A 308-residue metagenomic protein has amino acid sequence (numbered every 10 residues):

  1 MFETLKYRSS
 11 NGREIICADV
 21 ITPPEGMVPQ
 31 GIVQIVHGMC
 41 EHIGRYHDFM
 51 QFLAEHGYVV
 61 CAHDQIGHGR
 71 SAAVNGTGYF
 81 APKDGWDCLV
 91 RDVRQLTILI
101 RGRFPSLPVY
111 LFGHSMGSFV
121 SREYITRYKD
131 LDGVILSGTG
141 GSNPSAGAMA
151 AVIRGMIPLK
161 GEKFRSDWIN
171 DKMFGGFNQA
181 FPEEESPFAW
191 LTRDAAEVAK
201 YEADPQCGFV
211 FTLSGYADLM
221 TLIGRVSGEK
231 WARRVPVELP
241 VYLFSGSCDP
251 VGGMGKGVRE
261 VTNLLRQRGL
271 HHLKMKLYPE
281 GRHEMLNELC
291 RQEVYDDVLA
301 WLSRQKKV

Functional and structural regions predicted by a protein language model:
M1-E25: N-terminal cap/lid segment of alpha/beta-hydrolase-fold proteins
V33, H37-E41, S115, S247-C248: Active-site glycine-rich loops that stabilize anionic/oxyanionic intermediates across multiple enzyme folds
R45-G76: Conserved alpha/beta-hydrolase
A81-G102: Alpha/beta-hydrolase active-site loop
F104-S115: Alpha/beta-hydrolase fold nucleophile elbow
S121-Q206: Alpha/beta-hydrolase-fold enzymes
L243-S245: Short beta-strand/loop motif that positions the catalytic acidic residue of the alpha/beta-hydrolase fold
R268-V308: Catalytic active-site module of serine/aspartate enzymes centered on a nucleophile-bearing elbow/loop
